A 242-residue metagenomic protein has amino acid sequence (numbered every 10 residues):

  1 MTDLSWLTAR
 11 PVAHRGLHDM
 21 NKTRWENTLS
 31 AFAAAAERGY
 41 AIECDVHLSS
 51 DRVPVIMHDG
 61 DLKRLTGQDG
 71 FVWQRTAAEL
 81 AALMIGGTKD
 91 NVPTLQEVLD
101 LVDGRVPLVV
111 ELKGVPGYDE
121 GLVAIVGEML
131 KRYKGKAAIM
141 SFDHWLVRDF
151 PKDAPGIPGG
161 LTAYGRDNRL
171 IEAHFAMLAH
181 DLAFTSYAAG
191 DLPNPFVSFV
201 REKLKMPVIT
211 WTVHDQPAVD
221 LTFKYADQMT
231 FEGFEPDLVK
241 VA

Functional and structural regions predicted by a protein language model:
M1-A242: Phosphate-group recognition and catalysis centered on beta-loop-alpha active-site segments
